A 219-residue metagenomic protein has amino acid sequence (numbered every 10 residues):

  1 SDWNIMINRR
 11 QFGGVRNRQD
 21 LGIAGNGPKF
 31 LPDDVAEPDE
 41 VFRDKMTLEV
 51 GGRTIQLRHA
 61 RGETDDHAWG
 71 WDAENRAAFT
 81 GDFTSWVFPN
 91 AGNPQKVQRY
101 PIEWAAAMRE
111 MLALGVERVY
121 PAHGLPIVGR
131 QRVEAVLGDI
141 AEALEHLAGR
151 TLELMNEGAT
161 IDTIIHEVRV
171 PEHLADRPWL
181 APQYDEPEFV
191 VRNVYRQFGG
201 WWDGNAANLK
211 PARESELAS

Functional and structural regions predicted by a protein language model:
S1-H59, E103-G115: Metallo-beta-lactamase
W3, R9-P28, A113-R118, P126-S219: Accessory terminal helices/loops
V35, D39-G52, T80-P89, K96 (+1 more regions): Short, charged N-terminal helix-start/capping segments
A36, T47-E49, T54-E157: Metallo-beta-lactamase
